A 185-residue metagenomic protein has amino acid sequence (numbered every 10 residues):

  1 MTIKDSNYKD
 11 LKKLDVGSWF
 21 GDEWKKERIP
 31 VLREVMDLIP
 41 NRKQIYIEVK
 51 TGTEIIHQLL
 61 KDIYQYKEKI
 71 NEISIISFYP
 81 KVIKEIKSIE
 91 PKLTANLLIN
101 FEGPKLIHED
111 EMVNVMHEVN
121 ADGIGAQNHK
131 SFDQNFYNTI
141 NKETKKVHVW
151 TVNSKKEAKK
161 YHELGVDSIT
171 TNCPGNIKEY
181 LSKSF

Functional and structural regions predicted by a protein language model:
M1-N41, N96-L106, F185: An active-site metal/cofactor-coordinating segment within enzyme catalytic domains
D5-Y8, I39, K67, E118 (+1 more regions): Alpha-helix termination/capping residues and helix-transition junctions
L11, V35, I47, Y79 (+5 more regions): Conserved, mostly hydrophobic/aromatic
F20, P40-I73: Active-site cleft segment of glycoside hydrolase catalytic domains centered on the general acid/base Glu
F20-K26, L98-I99, K105-F185: C-terminal active-site rim and adjoining tail of enzyme catalytic domains
P40-I45, K69-I73, P91-T94, N120-D122 (+2 more regions): Short, well-ordered coil/turn segments that N-cap beta-strands
E54-Q65, V82-P91, A95, K105-V113 (+1 more regions): Distinct, well-ordered alpha-helical segments
I73-S77, W150-T151: Short beta-strand-to-loop elements that line the ligand-binding cleft of bilobed periplasmic-binding protein-like
